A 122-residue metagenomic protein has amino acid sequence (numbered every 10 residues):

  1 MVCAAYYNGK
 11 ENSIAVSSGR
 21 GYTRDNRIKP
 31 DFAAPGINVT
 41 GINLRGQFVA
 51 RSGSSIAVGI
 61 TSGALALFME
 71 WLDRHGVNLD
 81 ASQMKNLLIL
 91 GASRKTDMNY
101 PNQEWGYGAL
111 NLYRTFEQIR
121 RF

Functional and structural regions predicted by a protein language model:
M1-V2, I28, Q83: Loop/turn elements at helix/coil->beta-strand transitions in domains of secreted/extracellular proteins
Y6-G59: Catalytic-core environment of secreted peptidases
P30, L110-N111: Substrate-binding/active-site groove segments that recognize and process beta-1,4-linked N-acetyl-hexosamine
F32, A64, G106: Divalent metal-coordination and catalytic microenvironments
G36-Y100: Hydrolase catalytic cores
Q103: Zinc-dependent metallohydrolase catalytic domains
L112-F122: Secreted peptidase-domain scaffold signal
